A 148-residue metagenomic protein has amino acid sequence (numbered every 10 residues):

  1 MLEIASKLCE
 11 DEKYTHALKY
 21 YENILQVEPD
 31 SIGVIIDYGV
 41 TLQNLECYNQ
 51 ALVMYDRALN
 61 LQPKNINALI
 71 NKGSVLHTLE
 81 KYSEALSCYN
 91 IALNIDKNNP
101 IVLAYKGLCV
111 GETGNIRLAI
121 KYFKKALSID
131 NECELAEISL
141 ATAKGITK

Functional and structural regions predicted by a protein language model:
C9, I36, Q43, I70 (+3 more regions): Position-specific recognition of the canonical hydrophobic site in helix A of tetratricopeptide repeat
N23-Q26, D56-N60, N90-N94, L127-S128: Conserved structural position within tetratricopeptide repeats
I32-G33, I66-N67, P100-I101, E134-L135: Helix-start (N-cap) detector for alpha-helical repeat units in TPR-like alpha-solenoids, especially tetratricopeptide
